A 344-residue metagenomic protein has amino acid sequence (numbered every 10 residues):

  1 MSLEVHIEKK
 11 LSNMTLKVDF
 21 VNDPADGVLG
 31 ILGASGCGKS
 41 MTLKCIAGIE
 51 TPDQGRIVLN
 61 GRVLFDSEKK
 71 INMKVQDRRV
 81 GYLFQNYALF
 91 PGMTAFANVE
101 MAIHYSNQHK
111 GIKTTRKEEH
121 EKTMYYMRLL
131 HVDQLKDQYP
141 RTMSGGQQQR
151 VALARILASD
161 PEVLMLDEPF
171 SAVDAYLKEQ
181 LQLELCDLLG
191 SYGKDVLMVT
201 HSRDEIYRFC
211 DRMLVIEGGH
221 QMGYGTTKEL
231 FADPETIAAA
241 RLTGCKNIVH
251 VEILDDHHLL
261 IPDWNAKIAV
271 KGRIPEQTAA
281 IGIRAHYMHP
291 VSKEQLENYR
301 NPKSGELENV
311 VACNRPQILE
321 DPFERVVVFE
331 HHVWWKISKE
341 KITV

Functional and structural regions predicted by a protein language model:
S2-S35, S40-M41, G48-T51, R62 (+2 more regions): Non-catalytic connector elements of ABC transporters
L29-G30, I71-K74, R78-A88, L197: ABC nucleotide-binding domain signature
S40-L43, V151: ABC ATPase nucleotide-binding domain helices that frame the ATP-binding cleft
I49, V80, F84-M93, S202: Catalytic "switch" loops of ABC-type ATPases
D53-V58, G218: Conserved coupling/switch loops of ABC nucleotide-binding domains, chiefly the family-specific signature
R56-R78, I112-T115: ABC ATPase NBD Q-loop/coupling interface
R79, T94-A238: ABC ATPase nucleotide-binding domains
A232-D255, G282: C-terminal boundary and immediately downstream tail of ABC-type ATPase nucleotide-binding domains
